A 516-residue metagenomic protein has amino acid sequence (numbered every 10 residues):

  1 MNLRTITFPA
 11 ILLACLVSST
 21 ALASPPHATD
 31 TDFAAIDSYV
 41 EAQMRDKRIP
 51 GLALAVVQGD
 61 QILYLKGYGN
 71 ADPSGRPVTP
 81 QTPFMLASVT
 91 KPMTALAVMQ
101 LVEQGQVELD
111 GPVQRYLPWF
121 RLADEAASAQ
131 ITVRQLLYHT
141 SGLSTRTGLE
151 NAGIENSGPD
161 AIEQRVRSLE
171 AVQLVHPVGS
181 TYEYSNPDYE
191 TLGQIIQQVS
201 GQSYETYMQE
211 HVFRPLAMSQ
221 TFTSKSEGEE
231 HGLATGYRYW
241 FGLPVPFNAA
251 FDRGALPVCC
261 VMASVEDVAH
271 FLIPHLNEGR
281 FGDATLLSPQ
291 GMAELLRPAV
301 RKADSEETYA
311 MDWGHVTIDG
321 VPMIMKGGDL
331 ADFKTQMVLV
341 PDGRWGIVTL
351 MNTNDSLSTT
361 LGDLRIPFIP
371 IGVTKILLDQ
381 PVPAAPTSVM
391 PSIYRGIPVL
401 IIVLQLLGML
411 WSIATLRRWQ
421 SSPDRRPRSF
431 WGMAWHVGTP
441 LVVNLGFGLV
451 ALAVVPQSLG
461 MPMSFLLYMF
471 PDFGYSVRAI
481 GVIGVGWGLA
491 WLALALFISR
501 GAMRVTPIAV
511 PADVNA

Functional and structural regions predicted by a protein language model:
M1-P9: Bacterial N-terminal signal peptides that target proteins for export
P9-S19: Bacterial N-terminal signal peptides
P25-Q58, I62, Q202, Q209 (+1 more regions): Catalytic loop of the DD-peptidase/beta-lactamase superfamily, centered on the K-T-G motif and neighboring
A35, Q43, G51, Y64 (+7 more regions): Active-site helix/loop module of the DD-peptidase/beta-lactamase fold, centered on the serine-lysine SxxK catalytic
M44-R76, L109, G153-P159, W313: A short, well-structured edge-of-sheet supersecondary motif
T94: Active/ligand-binding-proximal structured segments within catalytic/core domains that scaffold catalytic residues
I131, T145-A269, I273, T335: Catalytic-site signature segments of enzymes, centered on catalytic residues
